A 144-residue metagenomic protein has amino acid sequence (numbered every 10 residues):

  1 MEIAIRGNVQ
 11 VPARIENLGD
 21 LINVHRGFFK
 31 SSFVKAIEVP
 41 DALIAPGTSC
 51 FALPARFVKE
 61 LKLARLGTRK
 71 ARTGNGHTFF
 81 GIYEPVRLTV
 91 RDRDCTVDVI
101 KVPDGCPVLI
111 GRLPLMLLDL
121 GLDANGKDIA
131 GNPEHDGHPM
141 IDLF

Functional and structural regions predicted by a protein language model:
M1-F144: Pepsin/retropepsin-fold aspartyl endopeptidases
